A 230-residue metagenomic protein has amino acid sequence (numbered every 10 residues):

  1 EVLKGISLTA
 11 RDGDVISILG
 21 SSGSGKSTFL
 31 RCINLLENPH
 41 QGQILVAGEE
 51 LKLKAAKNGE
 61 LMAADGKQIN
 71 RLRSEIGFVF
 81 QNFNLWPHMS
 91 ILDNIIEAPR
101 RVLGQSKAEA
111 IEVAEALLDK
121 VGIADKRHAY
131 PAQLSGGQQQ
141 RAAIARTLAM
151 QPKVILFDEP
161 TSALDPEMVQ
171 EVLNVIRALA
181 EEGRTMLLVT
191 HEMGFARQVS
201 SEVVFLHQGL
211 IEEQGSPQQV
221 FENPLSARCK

Functional and structural regions predicted by a protein language model:
L19-S21: The feature captures the beta-strand-to-loop junction immediately N-terminal to the Walker
A129-A132, M150, E182: Conserved signature/switch motifs of ABC ATPase nucleotide-binding domains
I155-D158: Catalytic Walker B motif of ABC-type/P-loop ATPase nucleotide-binding domains
P166-M168: Helix N-cap at the start of a conserved alpha-helix in ABC-type nucleotide-binding domains
T190-H191: H-loop/switch region of ABC-family ATPase nucleotide-binding domains
Q214-G215: ABC ATPase "signature
